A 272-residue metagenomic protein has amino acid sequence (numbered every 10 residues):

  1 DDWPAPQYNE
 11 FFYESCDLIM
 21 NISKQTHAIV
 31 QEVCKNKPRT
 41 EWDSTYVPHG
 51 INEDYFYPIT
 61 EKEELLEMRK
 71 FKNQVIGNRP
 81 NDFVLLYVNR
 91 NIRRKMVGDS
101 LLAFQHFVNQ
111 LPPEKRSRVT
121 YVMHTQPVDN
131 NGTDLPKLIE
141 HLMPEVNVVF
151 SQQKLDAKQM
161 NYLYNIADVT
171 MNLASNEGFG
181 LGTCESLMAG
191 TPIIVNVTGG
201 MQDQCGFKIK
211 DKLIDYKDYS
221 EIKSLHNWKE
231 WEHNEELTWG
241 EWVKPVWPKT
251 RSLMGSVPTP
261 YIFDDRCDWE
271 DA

Functional and structural regions predicted by a protein language model:
Y8, Q31, I51-K70, N81: Acidic anion/phosphate-binding donor-loop and adjacent secondary structure in glycosyltransferase catalytic cores
Q25, G50: Carbohydrate-associated surface elements
G77-K95, L101-F104, Y121, Y261: Conserved donor-binding/catalytic core segment of Leloir-type glycosyltransferases
K115-L135, Q153: Glycosyltransferase donor-sugar binding loop
G132-K158: Nucleotide-activated donor-binding/catalytic signature segment of Leloir-type glycosyltransferases, i.e., the conserved
N161-A167: Short alpha-helical donor nucleotide-sugar binding micro-motif in glycosyltransferases
S175: Aromatic "clamp/platform" in nucleotide-sugar-dependent glycosyltransferases that forms part of the donor/acceptor
P192-V195, K212-D215: Short hydrophobic beta-strand element within catalytic cores of glycosyltransferases and related nucleotide-activated
